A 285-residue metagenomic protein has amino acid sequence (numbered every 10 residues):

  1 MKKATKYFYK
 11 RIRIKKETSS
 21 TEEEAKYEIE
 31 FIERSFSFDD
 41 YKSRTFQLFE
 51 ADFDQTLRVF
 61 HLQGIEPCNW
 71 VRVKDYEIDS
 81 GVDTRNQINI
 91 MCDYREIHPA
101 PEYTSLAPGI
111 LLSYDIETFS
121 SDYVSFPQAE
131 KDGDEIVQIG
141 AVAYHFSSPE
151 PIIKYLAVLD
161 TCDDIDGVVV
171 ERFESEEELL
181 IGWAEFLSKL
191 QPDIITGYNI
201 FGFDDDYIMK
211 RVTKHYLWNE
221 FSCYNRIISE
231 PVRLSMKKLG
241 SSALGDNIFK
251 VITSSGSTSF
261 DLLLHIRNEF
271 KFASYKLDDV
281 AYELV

Functional and structural regions predicted by a protein language model:
M1-L263, N268-V285: The two-metal-ion catalytic cores of nucleic-acid processing enzymes
